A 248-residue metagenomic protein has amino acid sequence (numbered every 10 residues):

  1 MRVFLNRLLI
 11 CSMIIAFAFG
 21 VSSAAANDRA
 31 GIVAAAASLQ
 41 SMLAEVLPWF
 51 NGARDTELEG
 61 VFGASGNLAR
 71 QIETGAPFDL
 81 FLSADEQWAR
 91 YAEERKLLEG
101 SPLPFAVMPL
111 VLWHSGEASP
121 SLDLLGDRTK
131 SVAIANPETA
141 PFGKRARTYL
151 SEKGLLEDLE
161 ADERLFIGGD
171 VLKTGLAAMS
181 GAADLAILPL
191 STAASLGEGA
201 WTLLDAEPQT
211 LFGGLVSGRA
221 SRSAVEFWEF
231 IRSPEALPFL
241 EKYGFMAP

Functional and structural regions predicted by a protein language model:
M1-F4: N-terminal secretory signal peptides that target proteins for export/translocation
L8-G20: Bacterial N-terminal signal peptides
A26-A53, V61-F62, G66, R70-T74 (+3 more regions): Exported/periplasmic ABC-transporter solute-binding proteins
L58: Hydrophobic anchor at the start of a short beta-strand that flanks the dinucleotide cofactor-binding loop
A76-F78: Short acidic/histidine-rich motifs immediately flanking catalytic phosphotransfer sites in two-component signaling
L97-L98: Hydrophobic/aromatic-rich structural module bridging two neighboring secondary-structure elements via a short loop
